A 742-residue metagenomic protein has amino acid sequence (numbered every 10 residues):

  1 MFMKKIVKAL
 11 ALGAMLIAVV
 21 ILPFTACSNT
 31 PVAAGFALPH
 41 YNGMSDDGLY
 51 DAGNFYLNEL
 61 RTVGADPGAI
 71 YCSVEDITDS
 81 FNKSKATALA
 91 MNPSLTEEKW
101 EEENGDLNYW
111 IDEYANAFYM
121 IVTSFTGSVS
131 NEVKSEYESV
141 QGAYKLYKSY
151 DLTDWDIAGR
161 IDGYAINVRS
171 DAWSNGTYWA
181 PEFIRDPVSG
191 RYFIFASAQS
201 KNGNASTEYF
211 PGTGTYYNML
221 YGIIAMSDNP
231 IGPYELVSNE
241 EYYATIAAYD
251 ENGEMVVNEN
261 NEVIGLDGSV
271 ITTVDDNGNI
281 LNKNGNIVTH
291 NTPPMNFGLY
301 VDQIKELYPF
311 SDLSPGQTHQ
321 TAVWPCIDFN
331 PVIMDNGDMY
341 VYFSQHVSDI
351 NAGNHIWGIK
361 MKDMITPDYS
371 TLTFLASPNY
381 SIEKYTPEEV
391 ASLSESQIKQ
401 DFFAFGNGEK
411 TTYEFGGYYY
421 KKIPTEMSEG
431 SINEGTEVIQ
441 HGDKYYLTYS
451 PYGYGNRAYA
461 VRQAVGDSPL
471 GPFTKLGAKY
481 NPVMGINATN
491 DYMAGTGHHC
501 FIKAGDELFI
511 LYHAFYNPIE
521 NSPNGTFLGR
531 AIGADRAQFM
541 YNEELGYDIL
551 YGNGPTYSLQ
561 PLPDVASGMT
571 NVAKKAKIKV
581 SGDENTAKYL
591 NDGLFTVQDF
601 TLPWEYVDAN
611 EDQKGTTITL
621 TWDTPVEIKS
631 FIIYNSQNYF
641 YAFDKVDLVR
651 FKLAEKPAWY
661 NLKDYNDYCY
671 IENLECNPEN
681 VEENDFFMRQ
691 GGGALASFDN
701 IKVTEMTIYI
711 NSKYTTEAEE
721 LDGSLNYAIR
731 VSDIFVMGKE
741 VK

Functional and structural regions predicted by a protein language model:
M1-A9: Positively charged n-region of N-terminal signal peptides that target proteins for export
K8-V20: Sec-dependent N-terminal signal peptides
F24-A26: C-terminal motif of bacterial Sec signal peptides marking the signal peptidase cleavage site
T30-Y178, R185-D328, I333-S428, Q440-Y445 (+3 more regions): Beta-rich carbohydrate-recognition and catalytic domains
G64-D66, Y178-A180, C326-D328, N433-G435 (+2 more regions): Conserved positions at the start
S149, I223-N229, A458-S468, L476 (+2 more regions): Non-cytosolic beta-sandwich-type ligand-binding/adhesion modules
M255, V263, I280, K588-F600: Acidic, glycine-anchored loop motifs typical of Ca2+
D599-K663, Q690-K742: Aromatic, loop-rich ligand-recognition surfaces of beta-strand-rich domains
